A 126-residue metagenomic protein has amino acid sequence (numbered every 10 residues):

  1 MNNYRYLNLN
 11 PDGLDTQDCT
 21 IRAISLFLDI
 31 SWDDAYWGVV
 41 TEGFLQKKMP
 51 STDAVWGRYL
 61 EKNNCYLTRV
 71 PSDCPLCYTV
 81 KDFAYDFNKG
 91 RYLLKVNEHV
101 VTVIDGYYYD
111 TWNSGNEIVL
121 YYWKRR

Functional and structural regions predicted by a protein language model:
M1-M49, D53-Y66: Active-site nucleophile-adjacent alpha helix/oxyanion-hole segment immediately C-terminal to the catalytic cysteine
E42-E98, I104-N113: Conserved active-site-adjacent core of cysteine acyl-enzyme catalytic domains
Y109-R126: Noncatalytic regulatory segments and standalone regulatory/sensor domains
